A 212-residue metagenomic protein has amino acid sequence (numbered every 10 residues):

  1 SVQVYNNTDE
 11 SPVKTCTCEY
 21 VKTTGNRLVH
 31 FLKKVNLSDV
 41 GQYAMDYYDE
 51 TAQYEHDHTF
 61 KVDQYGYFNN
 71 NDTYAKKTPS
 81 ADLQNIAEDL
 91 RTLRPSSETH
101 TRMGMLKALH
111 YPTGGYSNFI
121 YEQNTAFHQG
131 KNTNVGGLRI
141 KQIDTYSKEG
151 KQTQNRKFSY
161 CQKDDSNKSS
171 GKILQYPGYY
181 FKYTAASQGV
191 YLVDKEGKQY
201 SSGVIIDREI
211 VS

Functional and structural regions predicted by a protein language model:
S1-S212: Conserved catalytic cores of ATP-dependent inositol ring kinases
